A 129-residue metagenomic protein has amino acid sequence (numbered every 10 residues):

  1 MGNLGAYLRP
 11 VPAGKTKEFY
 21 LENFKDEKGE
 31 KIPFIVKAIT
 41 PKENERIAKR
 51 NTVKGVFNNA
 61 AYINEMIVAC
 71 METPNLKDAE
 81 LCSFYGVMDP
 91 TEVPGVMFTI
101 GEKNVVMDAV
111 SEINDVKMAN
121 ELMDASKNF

Functional and structural regions predicted by a protein language model:
M1-A13, S126-F129: Low-complexity intrinsically disordered segments
G2-N3, E22-K25, I63-E65: Short, mixed-charge, low-aromatic patches
R9-F24: Short acidic, Pro/Gly- and aromatic-enriched capping/linker segments at domain boundaries
K28-F129: Short, surface-exposed, charged amphipathic helix/loop patches that serve as local interaction elements
